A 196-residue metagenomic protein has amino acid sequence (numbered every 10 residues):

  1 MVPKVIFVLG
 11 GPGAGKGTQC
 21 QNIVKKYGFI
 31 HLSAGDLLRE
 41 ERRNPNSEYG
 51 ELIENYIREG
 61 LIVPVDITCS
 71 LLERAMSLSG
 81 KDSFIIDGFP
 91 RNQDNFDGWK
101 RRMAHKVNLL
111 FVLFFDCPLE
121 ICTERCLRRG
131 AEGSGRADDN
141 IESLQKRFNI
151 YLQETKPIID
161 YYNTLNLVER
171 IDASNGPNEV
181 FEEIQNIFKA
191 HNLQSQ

Functional and structural regions predicted by a protein language model:
M1-Q196: Glycine-rich phosphate-binding loop of ATP-dependent small-molecule kinases
